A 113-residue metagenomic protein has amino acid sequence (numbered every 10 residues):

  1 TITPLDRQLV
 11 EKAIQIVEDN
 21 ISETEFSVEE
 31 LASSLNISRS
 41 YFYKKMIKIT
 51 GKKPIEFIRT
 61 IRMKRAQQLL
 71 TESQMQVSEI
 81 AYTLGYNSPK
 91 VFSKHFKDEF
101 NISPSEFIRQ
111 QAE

Functional and structural regions predicted by a protein language model:
T1-E11, S33, K48-E56, T60: Short, Lys/Arg-enriched, Trp-marked, Pro/Gly-tolerant hinge/linker segments that flank
I14-F26, M46, T50, Q67-Q76 (+2 more regions): Basic, amphipathic alpha-helical hairpins
E29, S40, Q76-E79, P89-K90 (+1 more regions): Residues within helix-turn-helix
S34, T83-L84, E99: Residues within the alpha-helical elements of helix-turn-helix
L35-S38, N87: Short, basic interhelical loop/turn and adjoining N-cap of the next helix at nucleic-acid- or acidic-partner-contacting
Y41-F42, M46, K90-F92, F96: Short hydrophobic/aromatic patch on the recognition helix
K48-N87, R109-E113: Terminal helix-turn-helix DNA-binding modules in bacterial transcription factors
K94-E113: …primarily DNA-binding HTH/wHTH and HhH modules…
